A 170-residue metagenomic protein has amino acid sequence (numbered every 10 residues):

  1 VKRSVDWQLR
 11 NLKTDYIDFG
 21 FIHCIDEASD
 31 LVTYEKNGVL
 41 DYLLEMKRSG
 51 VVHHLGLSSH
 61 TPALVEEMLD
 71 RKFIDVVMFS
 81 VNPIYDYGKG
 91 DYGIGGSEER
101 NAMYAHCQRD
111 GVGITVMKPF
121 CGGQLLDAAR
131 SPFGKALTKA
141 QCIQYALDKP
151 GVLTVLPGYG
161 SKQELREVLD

Functional and structural regions predicted by a protein language model:
V1-Q108, V112-T115: Glycine/proline-rich, positively charged, aromatic-decorated active-site loop/lid region on the catalytic face
D70, E98-D170: Structured C-terminal cap/extension of enzyme domains
